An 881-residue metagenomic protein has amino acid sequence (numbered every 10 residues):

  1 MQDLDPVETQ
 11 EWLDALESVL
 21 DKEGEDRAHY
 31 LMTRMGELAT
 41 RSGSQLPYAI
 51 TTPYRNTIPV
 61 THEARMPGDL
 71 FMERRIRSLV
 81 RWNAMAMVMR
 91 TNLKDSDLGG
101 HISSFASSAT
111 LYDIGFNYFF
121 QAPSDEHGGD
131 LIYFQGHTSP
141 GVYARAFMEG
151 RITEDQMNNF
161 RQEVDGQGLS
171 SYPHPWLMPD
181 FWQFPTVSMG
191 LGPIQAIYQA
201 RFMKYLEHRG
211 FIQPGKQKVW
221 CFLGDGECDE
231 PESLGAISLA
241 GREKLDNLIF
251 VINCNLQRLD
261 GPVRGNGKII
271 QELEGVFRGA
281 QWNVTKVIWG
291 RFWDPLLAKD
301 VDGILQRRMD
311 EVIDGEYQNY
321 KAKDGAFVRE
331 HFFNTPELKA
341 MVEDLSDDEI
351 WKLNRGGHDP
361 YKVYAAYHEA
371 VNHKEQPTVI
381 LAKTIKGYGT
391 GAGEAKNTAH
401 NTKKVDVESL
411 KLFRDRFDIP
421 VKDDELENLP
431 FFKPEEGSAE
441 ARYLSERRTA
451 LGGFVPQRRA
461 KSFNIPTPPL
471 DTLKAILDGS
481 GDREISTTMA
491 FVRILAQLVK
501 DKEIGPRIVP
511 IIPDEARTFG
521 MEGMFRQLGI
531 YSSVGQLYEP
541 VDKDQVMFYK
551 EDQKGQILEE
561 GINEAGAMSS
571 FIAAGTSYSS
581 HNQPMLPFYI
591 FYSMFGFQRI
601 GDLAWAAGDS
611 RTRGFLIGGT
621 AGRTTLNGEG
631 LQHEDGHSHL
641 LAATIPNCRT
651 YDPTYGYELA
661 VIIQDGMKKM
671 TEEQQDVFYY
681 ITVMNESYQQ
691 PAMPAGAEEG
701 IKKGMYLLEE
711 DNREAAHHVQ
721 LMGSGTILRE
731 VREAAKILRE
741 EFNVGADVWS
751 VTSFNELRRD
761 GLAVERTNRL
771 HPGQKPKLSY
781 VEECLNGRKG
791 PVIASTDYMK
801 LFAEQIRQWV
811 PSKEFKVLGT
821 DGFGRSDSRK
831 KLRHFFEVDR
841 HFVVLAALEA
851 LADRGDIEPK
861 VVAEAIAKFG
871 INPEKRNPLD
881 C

Functional and structural regions predicted by a protein language model:
M1-E149, F413, I485-D501, G505 (+1 more regions): N-terminal amphipathic, basic-rich helices that act as targeting or association modules
P6, Q162-P185, L191, Y205-K216 (+7 more regions): Thiamine diphosphate
A15, V19, R34-L38, L79-A86 (+23 more regions): Generic, well-ordered alpha-helical scaffold segments in large soluble proteins
A15-S18, R65-E73, T91-G100, S124-D130 (+13 more regions): Glycine- and acidic
I58, H62-A84, F105, F120-P123 (+9 more regions): Non-catalytic terminal/interface segments that mediate subunit docking, oligomerization, and allosteric communication
E63, G68-V80, A84-K94, H101-E243 (+7 more regions): Cofactor-binding active-site loop characterized by glycine-rich and histidine/acidic residues
D125-Q135, Q156-Q162, I212-F222, I249-I252 (+7 more regions): Beta-strand segments within the central parallel beta-sheet cores of soluble alpha/beta enzyme folds
C221-F222, C228, D602-R623, G628: A structural-propensity feature for long, helix-poor, extended segments
